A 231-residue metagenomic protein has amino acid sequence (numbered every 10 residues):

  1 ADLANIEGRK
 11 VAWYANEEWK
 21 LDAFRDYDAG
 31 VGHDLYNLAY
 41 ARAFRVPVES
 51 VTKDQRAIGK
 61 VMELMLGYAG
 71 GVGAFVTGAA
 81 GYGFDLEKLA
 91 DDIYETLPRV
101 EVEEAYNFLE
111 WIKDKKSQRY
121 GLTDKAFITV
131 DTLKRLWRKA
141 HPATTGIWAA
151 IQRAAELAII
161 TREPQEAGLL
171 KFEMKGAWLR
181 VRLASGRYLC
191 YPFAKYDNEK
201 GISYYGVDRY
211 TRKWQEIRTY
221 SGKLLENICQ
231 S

Functional and structural regions predicted by a protein language model:
A1-S231: Conserved catalytic core of nucleotide polymerization and phosphodiester-bond processing enzymes
